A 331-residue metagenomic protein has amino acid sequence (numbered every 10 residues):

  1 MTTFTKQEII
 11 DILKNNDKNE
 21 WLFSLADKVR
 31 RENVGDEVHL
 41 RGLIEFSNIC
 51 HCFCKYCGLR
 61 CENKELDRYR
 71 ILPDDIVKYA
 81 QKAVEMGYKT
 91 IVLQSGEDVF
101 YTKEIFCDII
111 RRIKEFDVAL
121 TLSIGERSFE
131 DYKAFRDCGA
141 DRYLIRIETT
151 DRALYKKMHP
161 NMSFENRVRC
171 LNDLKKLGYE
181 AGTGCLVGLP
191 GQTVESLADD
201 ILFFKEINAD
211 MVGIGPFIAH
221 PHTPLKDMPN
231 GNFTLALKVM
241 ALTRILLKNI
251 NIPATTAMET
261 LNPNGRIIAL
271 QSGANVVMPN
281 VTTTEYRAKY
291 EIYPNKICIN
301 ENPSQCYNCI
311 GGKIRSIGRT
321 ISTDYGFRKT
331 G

Functional and structural regions predicted by a protein language model:
M1-D17, K78, K205-G331: Auxiliary Fe-S-binding modules of radical SAM enzymes
T5-H39: An N-cap/entry alpha-helix motif that binds or orients negatively charged groups
A26, C54, L93, I145 (+4 more regions): Conserved, mostly hydrophobic/aromatic
E32-D75: Canonical Radical SAM [4Fe-4S] cluster-binding loop centered on the CxxxCxxC motif and its immediate flanking residues
I44-F46, E97-V99, I124-S128, T149-D151 (+5 more regions): Active-site-proximal loop/turn and secondary-structure-junction residues that shape catalytic pockets, frequently
C61-V77, A83-E104, I109, I113-L171 (+2 more regions): Core AdoMet radical
I71, Y101, I105, M158-N166 (+4 more regions): Alpha-helix N-cap and loop-to-helix initiation/capping positions
S128-F135, P190-F204, E259-Q271: Catalytic cores of alpha/beta
